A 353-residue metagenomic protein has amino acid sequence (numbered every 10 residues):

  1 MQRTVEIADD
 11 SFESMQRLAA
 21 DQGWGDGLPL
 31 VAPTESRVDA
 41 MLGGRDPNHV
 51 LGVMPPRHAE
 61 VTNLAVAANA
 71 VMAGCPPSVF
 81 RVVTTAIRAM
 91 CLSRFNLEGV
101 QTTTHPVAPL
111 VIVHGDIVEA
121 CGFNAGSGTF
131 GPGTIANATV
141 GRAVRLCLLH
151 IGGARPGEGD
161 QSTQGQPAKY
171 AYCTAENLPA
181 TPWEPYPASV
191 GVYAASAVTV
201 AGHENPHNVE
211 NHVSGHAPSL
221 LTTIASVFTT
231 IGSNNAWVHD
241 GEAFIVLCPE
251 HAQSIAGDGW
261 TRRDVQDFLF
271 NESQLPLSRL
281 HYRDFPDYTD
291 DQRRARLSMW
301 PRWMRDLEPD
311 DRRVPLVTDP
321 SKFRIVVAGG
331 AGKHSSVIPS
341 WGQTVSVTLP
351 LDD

Functional and structural regions predicted by a protein language model:
M1-D353: Non-transmembrane, aqueous-exposed alpha-helical and coiled segments at domain scale
